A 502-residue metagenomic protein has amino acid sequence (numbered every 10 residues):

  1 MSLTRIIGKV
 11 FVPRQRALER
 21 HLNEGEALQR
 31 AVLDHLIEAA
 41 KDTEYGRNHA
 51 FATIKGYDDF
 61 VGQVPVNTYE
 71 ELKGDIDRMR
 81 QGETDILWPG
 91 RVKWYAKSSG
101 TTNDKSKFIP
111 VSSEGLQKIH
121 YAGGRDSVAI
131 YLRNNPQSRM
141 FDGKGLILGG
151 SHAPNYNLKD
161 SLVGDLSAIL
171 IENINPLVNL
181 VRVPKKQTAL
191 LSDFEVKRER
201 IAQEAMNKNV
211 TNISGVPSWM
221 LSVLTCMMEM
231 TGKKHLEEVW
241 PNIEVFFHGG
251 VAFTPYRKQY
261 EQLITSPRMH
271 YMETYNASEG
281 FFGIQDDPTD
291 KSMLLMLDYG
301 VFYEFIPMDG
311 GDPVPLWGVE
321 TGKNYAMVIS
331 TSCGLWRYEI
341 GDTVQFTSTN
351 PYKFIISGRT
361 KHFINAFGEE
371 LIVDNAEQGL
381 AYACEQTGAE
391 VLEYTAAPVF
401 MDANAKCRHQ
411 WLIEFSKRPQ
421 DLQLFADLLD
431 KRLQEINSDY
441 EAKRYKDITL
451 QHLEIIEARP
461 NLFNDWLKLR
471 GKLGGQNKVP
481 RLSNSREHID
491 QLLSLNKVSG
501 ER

Functional and structural regions predicted by a protein language model:
M1-A52, F60-N67, D75-G82, S167-R502: Active-site glycine/GP-rich loop and adjacent strand/helix microenvironment that borders small-molecule binding pockets
A27, A31-A96, S106-V111, K118 (+2 more regions): Active-site diphosphate/adenylate-binding microenvironment
Y95-D104, A277-E279, F346: Ser/Thr-glycine-rich phosphate-binding loops at phosphate-binding pockets of nucleotides, nucleotide cofactors
D104-I109, F363-A366: Short small-residue beta-strand/loop micro-motif enriched in glycine and branched aliphatics
K105, F141-G143, N242-I243, M269: Short coil/turn connectors at secondary-structure junctions
K105, G115-I119, L263-H270: Short, charged helix-to-loop "capping" segments that act as catalytic/coupling loops
Y121-G124, A129-G145, L180-P184, R200: Extended alpha-helical, oligomerization-prone segments that build pores/tubes and scaffolds
I130-P176: Conserved AMP-binding loop of ANL adenylate-forming enzymes
